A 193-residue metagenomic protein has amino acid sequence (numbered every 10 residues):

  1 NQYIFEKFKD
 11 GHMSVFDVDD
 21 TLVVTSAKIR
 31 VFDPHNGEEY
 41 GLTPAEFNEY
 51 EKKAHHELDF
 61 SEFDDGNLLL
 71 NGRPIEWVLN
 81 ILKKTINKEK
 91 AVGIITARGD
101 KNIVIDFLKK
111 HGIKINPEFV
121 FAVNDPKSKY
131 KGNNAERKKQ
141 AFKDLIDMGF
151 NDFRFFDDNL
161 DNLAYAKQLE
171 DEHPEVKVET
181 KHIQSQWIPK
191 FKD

Functional and structural regions predicted by a protein language model:
Q2-E6: Glycine-biased, low-complexity coil/linker segments
K7-G132: Alpha-helical substrate-recognition element adjacent to the catalytic core
N71, A135, F156-N159: Solvent-exposed, acidic/flexible segments
K83-N87, I146-D147, D171: Residue-level signal for alpha-helix termini/capping positions
G99-I103, R137, D161: Short alpha-helical
D125-E136, Q186-K192: A short acidic, often aromatic-flanked loop/helix-cap motif at beta-alpha or helix-coil junctions that lines enzyme
A141-L145: Catalytic cores of eukaryotic secretory-pathway lumenal/extracellular enzymes that build and remodel glycoconjugates
F150-D193: Acidic, Mg2+-coordinating phosphoryl-transfer loop and its flanking beta/alpha structural elements, shared across
